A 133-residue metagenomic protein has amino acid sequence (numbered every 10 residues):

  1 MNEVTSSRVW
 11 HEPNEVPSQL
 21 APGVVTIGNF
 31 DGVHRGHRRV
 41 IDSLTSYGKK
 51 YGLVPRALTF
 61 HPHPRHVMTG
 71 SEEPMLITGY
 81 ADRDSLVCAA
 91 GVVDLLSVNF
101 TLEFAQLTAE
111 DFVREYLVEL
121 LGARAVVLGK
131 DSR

Functional and structural regions predicted by a protein language model:
N2-R133: Nucleotidyltransferase catalytic core that binds NTPs
